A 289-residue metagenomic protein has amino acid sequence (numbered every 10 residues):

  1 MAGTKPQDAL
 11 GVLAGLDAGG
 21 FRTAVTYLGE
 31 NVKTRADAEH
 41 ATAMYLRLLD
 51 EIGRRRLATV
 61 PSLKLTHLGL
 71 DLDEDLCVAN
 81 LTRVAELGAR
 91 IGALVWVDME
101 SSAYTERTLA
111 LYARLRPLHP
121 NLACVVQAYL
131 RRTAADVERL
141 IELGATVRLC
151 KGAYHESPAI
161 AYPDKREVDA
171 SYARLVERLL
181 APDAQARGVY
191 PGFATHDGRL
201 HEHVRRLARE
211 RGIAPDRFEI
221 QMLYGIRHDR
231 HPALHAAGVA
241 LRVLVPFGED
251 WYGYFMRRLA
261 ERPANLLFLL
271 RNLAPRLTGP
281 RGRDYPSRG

Functional and structural regions predicted by a protein language model:
M1-G289: Positively charged, amphipathic and often flexible ligand-engagement surfaces
